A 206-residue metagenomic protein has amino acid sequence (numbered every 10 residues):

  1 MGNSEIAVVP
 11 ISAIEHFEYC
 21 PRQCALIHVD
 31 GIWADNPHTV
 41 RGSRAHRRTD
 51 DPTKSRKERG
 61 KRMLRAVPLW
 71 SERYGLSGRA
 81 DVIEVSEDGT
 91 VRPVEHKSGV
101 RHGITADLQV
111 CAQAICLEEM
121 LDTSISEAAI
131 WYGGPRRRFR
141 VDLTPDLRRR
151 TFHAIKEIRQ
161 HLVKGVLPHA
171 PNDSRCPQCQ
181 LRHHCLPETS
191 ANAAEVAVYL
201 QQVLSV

Functional and structural regions predicted by a protein language model:
M1-V91, S98-R101, N192, Y199-V206: Metal-dependent nuclease catalytic cores that hydrolyze phosphodiester bonds in DNA/RNA, characterized by
C20, V166-V206: Cysteine-cluster motifs in flexible loop/terminal segments that predominantly coordinate metals
G31-D35, D51, E157, H161-K164 (+1 more regions): A structural signal for alpha-helix termini and helix-coil/disorder junctions
S43-R44, V110-A112, E157-I158, E195 (+1 more regions): Short, charged/polar low-complexity linear motifs in solvent-exposed/disordered segments
A45-R48, A114, L147, S190: Juxtamembrane/interface motifs at transmembrane-helix termini
E72-G78, E84-G165, H169-H183: Nucleic-acid nuclease catalytic cores
